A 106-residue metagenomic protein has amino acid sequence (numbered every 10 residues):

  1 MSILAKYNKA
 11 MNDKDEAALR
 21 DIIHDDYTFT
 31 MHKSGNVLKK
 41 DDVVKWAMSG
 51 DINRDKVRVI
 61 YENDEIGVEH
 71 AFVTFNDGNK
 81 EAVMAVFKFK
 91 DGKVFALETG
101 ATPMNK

Functional and structural regions predicted by a protein language model:
A5-K9: Amphipathic alpha-helical repeat scaffolds
D13-T28: Short, well-ordered alpha-helical segments enriched in acidic and aromatic residues
T28-T30, S34, V44-K106: A beta-strand edge to alpha-helix "cap/lid" segment located at domain peripheries
L38-K39: PAS/Per-ARNT-Sim sensory domains
